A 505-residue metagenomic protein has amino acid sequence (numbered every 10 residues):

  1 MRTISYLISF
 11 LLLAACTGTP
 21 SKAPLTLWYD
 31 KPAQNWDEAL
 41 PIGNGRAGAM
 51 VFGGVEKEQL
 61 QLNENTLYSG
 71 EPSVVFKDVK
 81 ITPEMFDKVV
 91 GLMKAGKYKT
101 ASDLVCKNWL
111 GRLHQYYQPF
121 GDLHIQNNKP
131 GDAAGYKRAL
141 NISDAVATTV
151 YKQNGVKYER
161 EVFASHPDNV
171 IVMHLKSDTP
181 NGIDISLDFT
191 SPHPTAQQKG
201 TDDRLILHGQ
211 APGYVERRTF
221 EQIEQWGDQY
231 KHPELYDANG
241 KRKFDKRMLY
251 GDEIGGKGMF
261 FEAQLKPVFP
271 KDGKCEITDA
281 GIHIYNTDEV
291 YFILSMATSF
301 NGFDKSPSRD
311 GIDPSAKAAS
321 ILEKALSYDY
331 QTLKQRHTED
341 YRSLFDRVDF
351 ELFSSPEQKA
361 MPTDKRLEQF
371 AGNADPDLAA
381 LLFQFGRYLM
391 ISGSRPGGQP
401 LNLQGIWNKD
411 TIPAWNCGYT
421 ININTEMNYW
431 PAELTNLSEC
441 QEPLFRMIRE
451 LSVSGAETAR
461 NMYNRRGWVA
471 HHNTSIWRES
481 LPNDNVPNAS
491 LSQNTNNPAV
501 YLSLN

Functional and structural regions predicted by a protein language model:
R2-S9: Sec-dependent signal peptide recognition, specifically the positively charged N-region followed immediately by
A14-A15: C-terminal motif of bacterial Sec signal peptides marking the signal peptidase cleavage site
G18-S490, L504: Aromatic-residue-lined binding/catalytic grooves and analogous aromatic/hydrophobic interfacial grooves in multimeric
N494-N505: Active-site neighborhood of glycoside hydrolase catalytic domains
